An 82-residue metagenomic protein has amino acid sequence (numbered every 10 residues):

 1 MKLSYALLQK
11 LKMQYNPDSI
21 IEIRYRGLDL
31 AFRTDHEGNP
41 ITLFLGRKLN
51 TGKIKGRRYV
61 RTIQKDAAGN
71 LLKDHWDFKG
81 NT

Functional and structural regions predicted by a protein language model:
M1-T82: Extended interaction-bearing regions that mediate binding to partners or small molecules
